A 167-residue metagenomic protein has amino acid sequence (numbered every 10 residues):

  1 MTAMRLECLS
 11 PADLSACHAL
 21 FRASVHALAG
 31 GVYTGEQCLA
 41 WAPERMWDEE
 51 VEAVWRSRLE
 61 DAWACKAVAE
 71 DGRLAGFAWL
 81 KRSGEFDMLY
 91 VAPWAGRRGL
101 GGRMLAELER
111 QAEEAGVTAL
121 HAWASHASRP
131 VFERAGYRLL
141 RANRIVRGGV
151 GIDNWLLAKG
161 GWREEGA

Functional and structural regions predicted by a protein language model:
M1-S15, R163-A167: Conserved N-terminal entry element of GNAT/NAT acetyltransferase domains
C8-P11, A19-G96, L105-E107, Q111 (+4 more regions): Acetyl-CoA-dependent GNAT
D61, E85, T118, G151-D153: Exposed loop/turn and edge beta-strand positions of beta-sandwich/beta-sheet ligand-binding modules
G99: Glycine-rich phosphate-binding loop
A112-S125: Conserved GNAT acetyl-CoA-binding A-motif
H121-W123, R138-L156: Conserved catalytic-core motifs of GNAT/GCN5-like acyltransferases
F132-E133, Y137: Conserved active-site tyrosine of GNAT-family acetyltransferases
